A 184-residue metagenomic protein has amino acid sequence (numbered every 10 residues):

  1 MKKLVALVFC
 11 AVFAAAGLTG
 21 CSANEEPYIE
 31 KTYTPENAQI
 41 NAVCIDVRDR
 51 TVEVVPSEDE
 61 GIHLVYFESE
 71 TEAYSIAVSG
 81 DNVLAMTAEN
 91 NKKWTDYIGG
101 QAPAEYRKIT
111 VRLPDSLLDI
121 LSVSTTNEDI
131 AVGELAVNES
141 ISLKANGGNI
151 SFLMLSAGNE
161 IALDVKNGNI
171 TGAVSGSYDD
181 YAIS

Functional and structural regions predicted by a protein language model:
M1-L7: Positively charged n-region of N-terminal signal peptides that target proteins for export
A11-V12: Repetitive helical segments and hydrophobic/amphipathic motifs
A16-G20: C-terminal motif of bacterial Sec signal peptides marking the signal peptidase cleavage site
C21-D46, T51-T125, A136-K144, S156-V165 (+1 more regions): Acidic (Asp/Glu) and glycine-rich low-complexity loops/linkers that are typically intrinsically disordered
